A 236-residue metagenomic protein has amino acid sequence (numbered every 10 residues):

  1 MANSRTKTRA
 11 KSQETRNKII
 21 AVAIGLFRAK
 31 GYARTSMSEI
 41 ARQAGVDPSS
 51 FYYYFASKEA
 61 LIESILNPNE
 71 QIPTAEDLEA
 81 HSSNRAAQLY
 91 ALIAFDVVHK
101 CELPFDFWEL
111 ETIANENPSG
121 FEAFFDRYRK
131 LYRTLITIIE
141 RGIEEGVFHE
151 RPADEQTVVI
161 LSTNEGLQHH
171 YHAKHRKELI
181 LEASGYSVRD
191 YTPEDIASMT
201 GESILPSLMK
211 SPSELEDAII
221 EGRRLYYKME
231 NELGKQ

Functional and structural regions predicted by a protein language model:
A2, R133-E144, H169-Q236: C-terminal peripheral helix-coil segments that are non-catalytic and often amphipathic
K18, V22, L26-A60, S64: Helix-turn-helix
S64, D77-D106, R127, D154-I160 (+1 more regions): Hydrophobic alpha-helical connector segments
L66-T74: Short, basic, alpha-helical segments at the C-terminal edge of helix-turn-helix-like DNA-binding modules
D77-H81, F107, E111-A114, Y171-L179: Secondary-structure edge/capping motif, primarily at the C-terminal ends of alpha-helices and the immediately following
V97, C101-E140, E145-V147, D154-V158 (+1 more regions): Short secondary-structure transition hinges
